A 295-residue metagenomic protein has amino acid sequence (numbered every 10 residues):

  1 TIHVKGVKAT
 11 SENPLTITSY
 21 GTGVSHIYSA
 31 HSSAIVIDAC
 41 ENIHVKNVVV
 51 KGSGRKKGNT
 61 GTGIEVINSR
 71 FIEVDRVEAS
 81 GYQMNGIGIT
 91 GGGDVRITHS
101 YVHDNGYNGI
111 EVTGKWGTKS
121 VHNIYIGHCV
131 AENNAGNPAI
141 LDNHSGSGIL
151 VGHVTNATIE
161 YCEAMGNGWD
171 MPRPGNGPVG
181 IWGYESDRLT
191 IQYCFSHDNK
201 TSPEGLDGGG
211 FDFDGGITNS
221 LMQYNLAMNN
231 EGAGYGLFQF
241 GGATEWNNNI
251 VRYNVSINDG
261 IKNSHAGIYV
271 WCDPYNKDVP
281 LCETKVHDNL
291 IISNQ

Functional and structural regions predicted by a protein language model:
T1-S11, L15, V48, I292-Q295: Short intrinsically disordered, low-complexity coil segments enriched in acidic
I2-K5, S29-V36, K56-E65, G81-T90 (+7 more regions): Extracellular beta-strand/beta-solenoid scaffold signature
K5, L221-A227, G241-Q295: Predominantly extracellular beta-rich ligand-binding scaffolds that present long acidic/polar faces for carbohydrate
T10-T62, E73-E78: Right-handed parallel beta-helix/beta-spiral solenoid domain characteristic of secreted/periplasmic
S11-E12, T16-S19, I43-V45, I72-V74 (+10 more regions): All-beta strand scaffolds that present successive hydrophobic residues in beta-strands
K46, G54, R70-R76, G81-Q83 (+6 more regions): Secreted/periplasmic carbohydrate-active enzymes, especially glycoside hydrolases
G180-M228: Acidic, glycine-rich loop-and-beta core segments that form the ion-binding/anion-interacting portion of active sites
